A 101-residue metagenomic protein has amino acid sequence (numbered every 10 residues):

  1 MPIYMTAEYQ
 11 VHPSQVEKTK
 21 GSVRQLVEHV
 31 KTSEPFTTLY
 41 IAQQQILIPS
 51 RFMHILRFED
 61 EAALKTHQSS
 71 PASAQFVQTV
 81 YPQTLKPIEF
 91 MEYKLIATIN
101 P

Functional and structural regions predicted by a protein language model:
P2, L39-S50, F76-P101: Glycine-rich beta-strand-turn "strand-cap" elements at beta-sheet edges
P2-I3, K18-T19, P35-T37: Short, flexible segments with low predicted structural confidence
I3-Q10, L39-S70: Short, well-ordered beta-strand segments in beta-rich or mixed alpha/beta enzyme and ligand-binding folds
V11-K20: Short, surface-exposed ligand-recognition loops at beta-strand->loop->(often short) alpha-helix junctions that present
T19, V23, Q44, P71-S73: Hydrophobic alpha-helical segments with strong N-terminal bias
Q25, H29-L39, R57-M91: An amphipathic, aromatic/His-enriched active-site/gating alpha helix that lines ligand/cofactor pockets
